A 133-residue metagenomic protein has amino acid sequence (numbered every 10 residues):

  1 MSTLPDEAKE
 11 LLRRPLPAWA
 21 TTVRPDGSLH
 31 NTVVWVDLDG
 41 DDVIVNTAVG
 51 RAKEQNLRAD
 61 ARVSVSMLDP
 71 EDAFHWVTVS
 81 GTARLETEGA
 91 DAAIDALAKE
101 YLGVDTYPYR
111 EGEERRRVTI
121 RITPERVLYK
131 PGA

Functional and structural regions predicted by a protein language model:
M1-P17: Extreme N-terminal tail/first-helix region
S2-T3, H75-A133: Charged, gly/pro-rich active-site loop segments
A8, L16, D41, H75 (+1 more regions): A generic secondary-structure signal marking the coil-to-beta-strand transition
K9-E10, W35, Q55, R110-G112: Short secondary-structure boundary/capping segments
P15-V49, L57, V63-M67, W76-T78: Short beta-strand segments
A48, D69-P70, P124-E125: Short secondary-structure boundary segments
R51-K53, D72: Short, surface-exposed beta-strand-loop junctions and turns on beta-sheet-rich folds
